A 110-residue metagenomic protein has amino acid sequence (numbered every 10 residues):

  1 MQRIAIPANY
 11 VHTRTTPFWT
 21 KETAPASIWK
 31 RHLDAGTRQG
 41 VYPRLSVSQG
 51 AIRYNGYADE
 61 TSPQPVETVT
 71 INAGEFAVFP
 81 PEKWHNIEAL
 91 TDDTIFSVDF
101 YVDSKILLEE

Functional and structural regions predicted by a protein language model:
M1-T37: A short, N-terminal "cap"/entry segment at the start of jelly-roll beta-barrel domains of the cupin/DSBH fold
W29-A35, Y42, W84-N86: Short secondary-structure capping/turn segments at boundaries of alpha-helices and beta-strands
G40-A58: Short, conserved beta-strand element in jelly-roll/cupin
Y42, A51, G74, E82-W84 (+1 more regions): A generic structural motif
Y42-S46, V69, A77, I87: His/acidic/aromatic-lined binding-pocket segments of jelly-roll/cupin-type domains and related regulatory beta-sandwich
D59-P81: Short acidic-glycine-tyrosine-enriched beta hairpin
P81-L107: Ligand-binding loop in jelly-roll beta-barrel domains
